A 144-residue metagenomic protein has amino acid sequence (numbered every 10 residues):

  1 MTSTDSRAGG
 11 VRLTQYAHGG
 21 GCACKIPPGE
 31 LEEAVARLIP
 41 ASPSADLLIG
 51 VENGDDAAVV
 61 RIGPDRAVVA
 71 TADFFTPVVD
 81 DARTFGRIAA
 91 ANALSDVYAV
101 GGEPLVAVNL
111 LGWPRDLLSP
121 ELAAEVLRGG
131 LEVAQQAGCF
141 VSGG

Functional and structural regions predicted by a protein language model:
M1-L38: N-terminal amphipathic/basic leader segments beginning at the initiator methionine
C24-G144: Glycine-rich phosphate/pyrophosphate-binding loop regions near the starts of catalytic domains
